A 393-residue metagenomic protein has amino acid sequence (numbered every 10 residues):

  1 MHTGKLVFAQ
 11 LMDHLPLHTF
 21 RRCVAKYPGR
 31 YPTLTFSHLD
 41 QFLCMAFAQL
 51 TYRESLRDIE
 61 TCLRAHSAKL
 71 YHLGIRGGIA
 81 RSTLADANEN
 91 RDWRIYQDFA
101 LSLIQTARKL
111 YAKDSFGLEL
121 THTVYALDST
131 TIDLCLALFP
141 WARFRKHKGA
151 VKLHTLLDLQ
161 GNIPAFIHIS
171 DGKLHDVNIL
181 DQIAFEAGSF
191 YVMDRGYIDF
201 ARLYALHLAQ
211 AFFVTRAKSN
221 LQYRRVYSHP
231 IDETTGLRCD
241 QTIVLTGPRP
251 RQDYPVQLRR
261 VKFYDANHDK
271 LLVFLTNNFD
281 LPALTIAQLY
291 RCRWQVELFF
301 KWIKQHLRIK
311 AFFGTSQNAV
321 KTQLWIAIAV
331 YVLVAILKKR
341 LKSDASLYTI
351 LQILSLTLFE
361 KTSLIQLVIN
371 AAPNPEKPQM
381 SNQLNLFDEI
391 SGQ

Functional and structural regions predicted by a protein language model:
M1-D58, C62, R91, D98-F99 (+3 more regions): Single, function-defining residue in the core of a domain
A68-L70: Active-site cofactor/substrate anionic-group-binding motifs, chiefly glycine- and Lys/Arg-rich phosphate-binding loops
H72-L73, A112-D114, W141-F144, L180: Catalytic micro-motifs at enzyme active sites that drive phosphoryl/nucleotidyl and oxygen chemistry
H72-R91, L101: Major-groove recognition helix of helix-turn-helix-like DNA-binding domains
S82-D86, A107-Y111, A372-K377: Short alpha-helical linear motifs
I95-A107: Short Lys/Arg-enriched helix C-cap and helix-to-coil transition segments that create basic nucleic-acid-contact patches
A107-F116, V177: A short, well-structured juxtamembrane/interface segment
